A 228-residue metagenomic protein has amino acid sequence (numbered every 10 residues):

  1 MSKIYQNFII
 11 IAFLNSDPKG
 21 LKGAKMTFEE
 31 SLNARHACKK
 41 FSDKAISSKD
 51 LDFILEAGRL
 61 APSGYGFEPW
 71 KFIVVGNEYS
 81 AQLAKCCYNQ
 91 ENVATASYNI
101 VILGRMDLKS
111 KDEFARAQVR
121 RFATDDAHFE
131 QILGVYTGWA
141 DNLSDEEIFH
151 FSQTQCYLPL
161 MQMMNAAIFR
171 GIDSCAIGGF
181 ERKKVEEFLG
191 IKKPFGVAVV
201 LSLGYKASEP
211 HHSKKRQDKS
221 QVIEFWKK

Functional and structural regions predicted by a protein language model:
Y5-Q6: Low-complexity, intrinsically disordered or signal/transmembrane-proximal segments
I9-F13, L21-K228: Acidic, surface-exposed loops and disordered segments
